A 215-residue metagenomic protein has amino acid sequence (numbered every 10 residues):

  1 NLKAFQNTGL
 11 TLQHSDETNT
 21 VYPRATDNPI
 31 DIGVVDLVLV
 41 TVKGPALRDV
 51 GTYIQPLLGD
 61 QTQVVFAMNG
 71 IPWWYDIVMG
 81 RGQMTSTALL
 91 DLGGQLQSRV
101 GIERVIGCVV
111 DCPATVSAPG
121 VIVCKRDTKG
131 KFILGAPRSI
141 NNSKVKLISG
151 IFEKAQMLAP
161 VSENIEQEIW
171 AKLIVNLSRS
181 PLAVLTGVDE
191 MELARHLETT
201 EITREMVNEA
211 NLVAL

Functional and structural regions predicted by a protein language model:
N1-E17: NAD(P)+-binding Rossmann beta1-loop-alpha1 motif at the extreme N-terminus of oxidoreductases
L2-A4, P23, T115, W170: Short secondary-structure boundary/hinge segments and terminal tails
G9, D16, D27-P29, R138: Short, well-ordered turn and helix-capping elements at secondary-structure junctions
L10, P23-R24, F132: A broad, low-specificity signal marking well-ordered, structured residues that form hydrophobic/aromatic
T11-H14, R81-T85, I122-K125, L177-R179: Short, hinge-like loop/turn segments at secondary-structure boundaries
N19-P119: Rossmann-like NAD(P)(H) cofactor-binding subdomain of soluble oxidoreductases
L57, S98-L215: Internal alpha-helical scaffold of NAD(P)-dependent oxidoreductase catalytic cores
